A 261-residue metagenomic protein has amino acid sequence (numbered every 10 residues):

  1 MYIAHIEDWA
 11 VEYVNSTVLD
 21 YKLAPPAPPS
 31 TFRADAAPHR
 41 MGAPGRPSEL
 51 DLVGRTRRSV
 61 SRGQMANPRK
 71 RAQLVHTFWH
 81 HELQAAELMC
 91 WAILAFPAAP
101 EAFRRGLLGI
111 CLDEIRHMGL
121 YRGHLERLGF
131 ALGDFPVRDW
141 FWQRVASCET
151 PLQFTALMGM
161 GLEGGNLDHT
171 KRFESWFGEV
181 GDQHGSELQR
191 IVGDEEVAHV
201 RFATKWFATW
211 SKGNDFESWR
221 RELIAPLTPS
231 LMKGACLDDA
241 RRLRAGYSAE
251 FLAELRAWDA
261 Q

Functional and structural regions predicted by a protein language model:
M1-Q261: Non-heme di-metal
